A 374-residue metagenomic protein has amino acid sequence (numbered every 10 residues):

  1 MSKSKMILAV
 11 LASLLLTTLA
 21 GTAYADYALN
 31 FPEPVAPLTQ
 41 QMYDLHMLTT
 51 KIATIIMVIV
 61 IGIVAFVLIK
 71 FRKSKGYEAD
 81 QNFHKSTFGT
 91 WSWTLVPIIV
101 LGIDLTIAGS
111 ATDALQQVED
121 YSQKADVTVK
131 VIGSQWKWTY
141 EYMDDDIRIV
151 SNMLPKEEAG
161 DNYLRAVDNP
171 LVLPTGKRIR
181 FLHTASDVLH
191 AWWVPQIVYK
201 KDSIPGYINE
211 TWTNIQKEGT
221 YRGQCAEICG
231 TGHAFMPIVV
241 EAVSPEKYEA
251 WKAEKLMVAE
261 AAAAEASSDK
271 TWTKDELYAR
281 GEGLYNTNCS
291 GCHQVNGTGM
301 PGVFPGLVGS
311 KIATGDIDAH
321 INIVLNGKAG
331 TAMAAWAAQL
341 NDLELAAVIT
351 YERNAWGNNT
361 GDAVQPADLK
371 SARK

Functional and structural regions predicted by a protein language model:
M1-A25: N-terminal secretory/membrane targeting signals
A25-L48, I69-A279: Non-transmembrane, membrane-proximal soluble domains of secreted or membrane proteins
M42-G62: Hydrophobic single transmembrane helices highlighted by the model
M57-K73: Alpha-helical transmembrane segments
H190, M236-V239, P305, T331 (+1 more regions): Extracytoplasmic/periplasmic beta-strand context in beta-sandwich domains, especially the cupredoxin/COX2 CuA-binding
A226-G230, H293-G299, L325, T350-N354: Detector for the c-type heme attachment site
L256-L277, E282, N286-T287, A335-K374: Flexible coil segments in periplasmic/lumen-exposed cytochrome c-class electron-transfer proteins
K274-M300, V308-N326: Sequence/structural segment immediately N-terminal to covalent heme-attachment motifs in c-type and related
